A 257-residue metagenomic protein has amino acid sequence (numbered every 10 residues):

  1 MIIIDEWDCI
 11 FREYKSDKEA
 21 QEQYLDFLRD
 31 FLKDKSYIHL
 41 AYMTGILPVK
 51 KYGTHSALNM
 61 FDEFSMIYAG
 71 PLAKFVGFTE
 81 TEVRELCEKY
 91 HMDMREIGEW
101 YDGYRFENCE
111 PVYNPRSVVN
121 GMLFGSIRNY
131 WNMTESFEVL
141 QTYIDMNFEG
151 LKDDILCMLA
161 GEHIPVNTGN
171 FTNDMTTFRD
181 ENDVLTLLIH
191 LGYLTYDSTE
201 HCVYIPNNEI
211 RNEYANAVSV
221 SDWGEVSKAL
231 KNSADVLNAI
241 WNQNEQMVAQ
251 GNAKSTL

Functional and structural regions predicted by a protein language model:
M1-L257: Phosphate-binding site recognition
